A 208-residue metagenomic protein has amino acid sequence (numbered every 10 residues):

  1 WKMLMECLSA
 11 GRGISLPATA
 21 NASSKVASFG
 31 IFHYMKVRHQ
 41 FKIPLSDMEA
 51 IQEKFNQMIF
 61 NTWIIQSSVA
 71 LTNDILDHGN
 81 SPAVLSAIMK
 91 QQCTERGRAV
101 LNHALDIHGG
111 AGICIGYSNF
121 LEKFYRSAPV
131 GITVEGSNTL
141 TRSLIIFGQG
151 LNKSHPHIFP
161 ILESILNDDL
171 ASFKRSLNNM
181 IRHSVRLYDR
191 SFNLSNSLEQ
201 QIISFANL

Functional and structural regions predicted by a protein language model:
W1-L208: Flavin-dependent oxidoreductase catalytic core characteristic of acyl-CoA dehydrogenase/oxidase-like enzymes
